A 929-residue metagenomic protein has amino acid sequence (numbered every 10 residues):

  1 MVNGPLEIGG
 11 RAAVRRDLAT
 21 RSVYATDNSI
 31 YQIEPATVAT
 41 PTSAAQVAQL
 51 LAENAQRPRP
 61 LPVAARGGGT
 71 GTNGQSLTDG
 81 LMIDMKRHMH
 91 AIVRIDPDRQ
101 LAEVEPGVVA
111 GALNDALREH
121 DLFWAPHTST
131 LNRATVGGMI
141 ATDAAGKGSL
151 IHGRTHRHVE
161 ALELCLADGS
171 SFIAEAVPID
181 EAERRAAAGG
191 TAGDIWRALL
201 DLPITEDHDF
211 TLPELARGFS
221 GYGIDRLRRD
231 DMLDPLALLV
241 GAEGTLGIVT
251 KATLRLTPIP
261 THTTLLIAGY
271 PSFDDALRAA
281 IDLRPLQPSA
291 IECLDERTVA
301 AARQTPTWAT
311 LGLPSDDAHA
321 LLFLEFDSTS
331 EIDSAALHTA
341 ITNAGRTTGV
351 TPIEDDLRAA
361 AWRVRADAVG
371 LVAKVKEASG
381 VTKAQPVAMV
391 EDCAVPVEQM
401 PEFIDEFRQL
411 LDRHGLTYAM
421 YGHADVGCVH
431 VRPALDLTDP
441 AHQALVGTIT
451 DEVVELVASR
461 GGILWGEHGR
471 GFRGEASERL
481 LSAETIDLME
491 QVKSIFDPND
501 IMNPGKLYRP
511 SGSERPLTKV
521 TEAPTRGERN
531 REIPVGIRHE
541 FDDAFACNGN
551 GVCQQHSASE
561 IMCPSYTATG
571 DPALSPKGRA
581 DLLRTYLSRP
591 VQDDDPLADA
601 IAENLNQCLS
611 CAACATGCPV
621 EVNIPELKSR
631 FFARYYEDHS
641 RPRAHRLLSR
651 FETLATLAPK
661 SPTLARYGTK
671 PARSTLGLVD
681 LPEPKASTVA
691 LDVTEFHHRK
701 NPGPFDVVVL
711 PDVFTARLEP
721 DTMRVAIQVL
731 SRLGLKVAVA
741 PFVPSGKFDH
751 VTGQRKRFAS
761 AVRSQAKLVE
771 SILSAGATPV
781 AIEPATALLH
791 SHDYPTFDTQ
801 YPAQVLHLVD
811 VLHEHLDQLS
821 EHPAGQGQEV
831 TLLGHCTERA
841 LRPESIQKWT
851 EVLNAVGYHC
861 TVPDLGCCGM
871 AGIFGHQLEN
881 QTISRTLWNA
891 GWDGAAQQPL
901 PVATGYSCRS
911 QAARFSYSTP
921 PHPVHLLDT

Functional and structural regions predicted by a protein language model:
M1-R59, G68-Q100, H152, V177 (+6 more regions): N-terminal flexible segment immediately upstream of the FAD-binding catalytic core in FAD-dependent oxidoreductases
A25, S29-V63, L81, M85-T130 (+6 more regions): N-terminal glycine-rich flavin-associated loop
S29, A141, S149-H152, V159-R363 (+2 more regions): C-terminal substrate-binding/cap subdomain adjacent to the FAD-binding core in PCMH-type and related FAD-linked
G71-T72, T130-V136, S220-G223, L227 (+15 more regions): A glycine-rich phosphate-binding loop feature that marks nucleotide/adenosyl-phosphate handling sites
L227-L246, T263-T264, A268-L286, S330 (+5 more regions): Long hydrophobic segments that form regular secondary structure
L286-V381, G422-A424, A568-L583, N606-A658 (+3 more regions): Terminal amphipathic helices with adjacent charged low-complexity linkers/tails
S459-I463, G471-Q607, E626-L627, A633-S640 (+1 more regions): Ferredoxin-type iron-sulfur electron-transfer modules and their immediate structural context
D497, P504, P625-T929: Iron-sulfur cluster-binding electron-transfer modules in prokaryotic oxidoreductases
